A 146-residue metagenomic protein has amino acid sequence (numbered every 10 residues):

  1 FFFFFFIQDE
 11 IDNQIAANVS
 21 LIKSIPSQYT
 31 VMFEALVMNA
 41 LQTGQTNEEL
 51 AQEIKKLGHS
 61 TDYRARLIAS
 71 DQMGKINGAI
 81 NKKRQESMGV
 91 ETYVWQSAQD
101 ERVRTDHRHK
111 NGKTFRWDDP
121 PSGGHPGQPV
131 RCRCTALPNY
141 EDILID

Functional and structural regions predicted by a protein language model:
F1-P129, L137-D146: Domain-core detector
